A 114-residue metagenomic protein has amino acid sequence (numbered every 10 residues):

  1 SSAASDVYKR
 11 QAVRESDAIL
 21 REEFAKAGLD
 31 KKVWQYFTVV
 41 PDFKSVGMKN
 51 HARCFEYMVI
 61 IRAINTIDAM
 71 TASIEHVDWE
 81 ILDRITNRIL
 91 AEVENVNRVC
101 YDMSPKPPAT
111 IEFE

Functional and structural regions predicted by a protein language model:
S1-S2: Short, exposed "boundary/linker" segments that immediately precede the start of a downstream structural module
S5-E114: ATP/NTP-dependent adenylation/nucleotidyl-transfer catalytic domains that generate, transfer, or process NMP-activated
